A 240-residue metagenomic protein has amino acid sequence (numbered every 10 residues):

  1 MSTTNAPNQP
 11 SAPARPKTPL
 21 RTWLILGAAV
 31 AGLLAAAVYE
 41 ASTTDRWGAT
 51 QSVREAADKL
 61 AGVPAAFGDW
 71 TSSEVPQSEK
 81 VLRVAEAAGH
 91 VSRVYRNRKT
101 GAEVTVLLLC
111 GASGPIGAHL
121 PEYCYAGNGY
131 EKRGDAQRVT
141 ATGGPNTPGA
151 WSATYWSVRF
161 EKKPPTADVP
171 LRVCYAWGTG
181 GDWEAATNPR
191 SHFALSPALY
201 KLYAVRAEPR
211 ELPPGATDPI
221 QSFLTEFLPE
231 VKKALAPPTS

Functional and structural regions predicted by a protein language model:
M1-K17: N-terminal Lys/Arg-rich, disordered targeting/topogenic segments
P13-A14, T18-L20, T43-W47: Amphipathic/hydrophobic helical signal segments and adjacent flexible N-terminal regions that mediate secretion
T22-S42, V139-S240: A short, solvent-exposed beta-edge/loop patch
A36-T43, A56, S92-V94: Charged, low-complexity, helix-prone segments enriched in Lys/Glu/Asp/Gln
T43-G62: Alpha-helical transmembrane signal-anchor/signal-peptide segments
L60-P76: Amphipathic alpha-helical segments
G68, A102, A198-Y200: A generic secondary-structure signal marking the coil-to-beta-strand transition
T71-E74, S78-H192: Short, solvent-exposed recognition patches
